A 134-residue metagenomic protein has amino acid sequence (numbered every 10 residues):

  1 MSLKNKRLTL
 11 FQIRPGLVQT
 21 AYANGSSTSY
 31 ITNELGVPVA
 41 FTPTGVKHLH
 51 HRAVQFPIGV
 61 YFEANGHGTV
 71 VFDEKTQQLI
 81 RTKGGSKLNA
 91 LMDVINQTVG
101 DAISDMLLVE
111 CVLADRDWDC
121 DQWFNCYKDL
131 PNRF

Functional and structural regions predicted by a protein language model:
M1-F134: Phosphate-binding and adjacent anionic-ligand microenvironments
